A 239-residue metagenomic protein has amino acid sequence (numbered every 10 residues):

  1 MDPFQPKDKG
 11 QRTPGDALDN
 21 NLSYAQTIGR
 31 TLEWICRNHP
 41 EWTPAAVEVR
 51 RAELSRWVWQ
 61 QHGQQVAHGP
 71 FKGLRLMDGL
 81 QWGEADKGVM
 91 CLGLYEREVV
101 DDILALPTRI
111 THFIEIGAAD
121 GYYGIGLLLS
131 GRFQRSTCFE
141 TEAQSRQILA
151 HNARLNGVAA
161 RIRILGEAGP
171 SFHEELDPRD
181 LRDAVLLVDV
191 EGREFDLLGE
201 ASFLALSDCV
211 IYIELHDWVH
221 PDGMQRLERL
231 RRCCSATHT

Functional and structural regions predicted by a protein language model:
M1-E142, Q147-N152, R161, E174-L181 (+2 more regions): S-adenosyl-L-methionine
P70, G79, E167, E214-H216: Structured loops at beta-to-helix junctions and adjacent beta-edge loops in soluble globular domains
R97-V100, G169-P170, F195: Structural motif corresponding to alpha-helix initiation and N-cap regions
G121, R146, F172, F195-L197 (+1 more regions): Conserved protein kinase catalytic core
L128-G131, R154-G157, S202-L206: Short, surface-exposed basic-aromatic patches at helix termini and helix-loop junctions that form
Q134-T141, L181-L186, G192-T239: Conserved acidic-Pro-Pro-aromatic motif
L165-H173, V190-G192: Conserved SAM/SAH-binding loop
